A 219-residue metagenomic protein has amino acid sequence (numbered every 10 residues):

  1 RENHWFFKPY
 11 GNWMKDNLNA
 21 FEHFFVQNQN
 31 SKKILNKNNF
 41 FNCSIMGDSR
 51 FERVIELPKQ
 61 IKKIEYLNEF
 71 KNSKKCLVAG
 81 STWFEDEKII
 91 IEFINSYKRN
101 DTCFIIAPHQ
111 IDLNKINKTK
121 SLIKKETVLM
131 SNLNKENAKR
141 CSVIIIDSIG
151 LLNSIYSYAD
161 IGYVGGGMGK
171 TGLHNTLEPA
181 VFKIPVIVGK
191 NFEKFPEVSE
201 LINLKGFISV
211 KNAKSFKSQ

Functional and structural regions predicted by a protein language model:
R1-Q60, V78, T82-F84, Y97 (+1 more regions): Active-site and donor-binding regions of nucleotide-sugar-utilizing enzymes
Y10-G11, K37-N39, I94, I116-K124 (+1 more regions): Short, aromatic/basic amphipathic alpha-helical patches
F21, K37, L152, S157-Q219: Catalytic binding pocket for nucleotide-activated donors in carbohydrate/polymer assembly enzymes
E22, K75, S142, D160: Conserved acidic residues
K33-L35, D86-I89, N114-K118, S154 (+2 more regions): Phosphate- and divalent-cation-binding pockets in alpha/beta enzyme and binding domains that engage nucleotide-derived
N42-D48, D101-A107, T127, V164-G165 (+2 more regions): Short hydrophobic/aromatic-enriched beta-strand-loop microsegments
I55, K59-L133: Conserved catalytic-core segment of nucleotide-activated headgroup transferases in glycan assembly
L133-N153: Conserved active-site histidine-acidic residue motif and adjacent donor-binding/catalytic loop of glycosyltransferases
